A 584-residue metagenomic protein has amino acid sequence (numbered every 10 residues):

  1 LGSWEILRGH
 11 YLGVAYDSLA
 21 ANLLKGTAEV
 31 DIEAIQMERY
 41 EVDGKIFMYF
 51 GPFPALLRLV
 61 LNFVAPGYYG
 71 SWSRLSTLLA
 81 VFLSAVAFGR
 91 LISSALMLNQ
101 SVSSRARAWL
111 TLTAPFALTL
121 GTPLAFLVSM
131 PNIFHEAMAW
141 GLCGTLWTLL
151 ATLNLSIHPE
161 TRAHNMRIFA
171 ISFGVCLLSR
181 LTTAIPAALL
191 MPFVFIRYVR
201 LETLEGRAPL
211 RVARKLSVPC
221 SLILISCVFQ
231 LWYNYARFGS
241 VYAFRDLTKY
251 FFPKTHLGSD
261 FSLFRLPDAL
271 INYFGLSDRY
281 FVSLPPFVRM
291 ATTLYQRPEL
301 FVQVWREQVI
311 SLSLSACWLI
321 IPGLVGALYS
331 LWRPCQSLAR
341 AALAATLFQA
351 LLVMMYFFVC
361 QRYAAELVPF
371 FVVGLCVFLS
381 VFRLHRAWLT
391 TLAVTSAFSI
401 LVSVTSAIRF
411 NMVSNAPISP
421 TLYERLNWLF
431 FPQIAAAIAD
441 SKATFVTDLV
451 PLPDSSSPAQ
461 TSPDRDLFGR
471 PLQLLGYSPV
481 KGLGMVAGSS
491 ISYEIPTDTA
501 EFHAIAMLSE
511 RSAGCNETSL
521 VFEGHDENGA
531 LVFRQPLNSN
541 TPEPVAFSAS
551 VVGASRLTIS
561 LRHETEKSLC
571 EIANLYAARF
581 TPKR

Functional and structural regions predicted by a protein language model:
L1-D440: Membrane-proximal envelope and lipid/glycan-remodeling enzymes
P432-R584: Gly-Asp-aromatic-enriched flexible segments
